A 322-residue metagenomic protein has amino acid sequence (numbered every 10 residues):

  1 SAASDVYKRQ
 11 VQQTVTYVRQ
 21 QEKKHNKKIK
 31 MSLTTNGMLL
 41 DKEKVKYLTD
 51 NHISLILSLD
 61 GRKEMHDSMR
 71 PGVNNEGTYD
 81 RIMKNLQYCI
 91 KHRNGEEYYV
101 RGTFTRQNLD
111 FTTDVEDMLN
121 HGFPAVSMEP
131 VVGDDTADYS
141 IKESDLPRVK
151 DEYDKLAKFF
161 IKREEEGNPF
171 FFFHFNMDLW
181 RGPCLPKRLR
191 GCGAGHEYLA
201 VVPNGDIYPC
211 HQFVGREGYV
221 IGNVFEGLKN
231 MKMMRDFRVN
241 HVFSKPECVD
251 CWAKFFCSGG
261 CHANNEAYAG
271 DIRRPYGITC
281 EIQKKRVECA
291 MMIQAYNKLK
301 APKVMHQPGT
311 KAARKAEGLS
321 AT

Functional and structural regions predicted by a protein language model:
A2-Y7: Short, small-residue-biased leader/transition segments that mark boundaries at the very start of proteins
K8-V131: Radical SAM/AdoMet-radical enzyme domain recognition
E64-M69, A125-P147, F170-P183, Q212-G218: Flexible glycine/acidic-rich beta-alpha junction loops that bind and position SAM and/or redox cofactors in anaerobic
E97-R101, T105, D134-F160, G167-F171: Short acidic, glycine/proline-enriched helix-loop-strand junctions
R148-R181, H211-S258: C-terminal accessory region of radical SAM enzymes
C192-G195: Short, small/polar residue-rich loop motifs at catalytic or cofactor-binding pockets
N204-P209, G218, F243-T322: Radical SAM enzyme core and accessory elements
